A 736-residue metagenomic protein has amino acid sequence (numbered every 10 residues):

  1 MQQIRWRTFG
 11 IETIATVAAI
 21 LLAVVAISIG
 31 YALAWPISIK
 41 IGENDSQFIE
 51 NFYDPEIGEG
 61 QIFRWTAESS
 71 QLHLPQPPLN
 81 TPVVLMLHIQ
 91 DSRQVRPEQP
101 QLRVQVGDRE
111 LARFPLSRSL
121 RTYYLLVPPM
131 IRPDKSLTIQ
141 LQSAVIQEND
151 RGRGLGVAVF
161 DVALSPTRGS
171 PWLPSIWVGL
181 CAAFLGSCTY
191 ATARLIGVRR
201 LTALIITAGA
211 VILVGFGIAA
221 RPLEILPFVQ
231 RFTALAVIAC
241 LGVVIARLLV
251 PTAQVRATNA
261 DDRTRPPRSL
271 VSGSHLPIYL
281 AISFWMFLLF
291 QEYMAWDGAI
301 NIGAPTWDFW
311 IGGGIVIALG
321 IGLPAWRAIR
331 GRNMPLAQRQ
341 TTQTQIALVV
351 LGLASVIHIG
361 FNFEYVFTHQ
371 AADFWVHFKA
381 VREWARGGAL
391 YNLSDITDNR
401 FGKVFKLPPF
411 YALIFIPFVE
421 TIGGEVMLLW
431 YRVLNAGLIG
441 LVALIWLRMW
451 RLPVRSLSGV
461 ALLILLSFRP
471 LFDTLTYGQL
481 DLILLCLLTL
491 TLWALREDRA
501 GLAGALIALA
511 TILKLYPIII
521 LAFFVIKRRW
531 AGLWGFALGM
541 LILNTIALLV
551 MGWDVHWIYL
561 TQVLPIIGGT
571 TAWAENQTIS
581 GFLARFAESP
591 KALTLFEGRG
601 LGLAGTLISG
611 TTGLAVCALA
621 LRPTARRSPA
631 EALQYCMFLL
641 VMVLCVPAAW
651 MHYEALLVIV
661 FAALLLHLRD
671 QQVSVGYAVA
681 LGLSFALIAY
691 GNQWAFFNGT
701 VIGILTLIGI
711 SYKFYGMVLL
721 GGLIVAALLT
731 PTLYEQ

Functional and structural regions predicted by a protein language model:
M1-S28, R200-G209, V237-R256, R263-L288 (+2 more regions): Start-transfer (signal-anchor) and selected internal transmembrane alpha helices of multi-pass inner/ER membrane
T8-P82, Q90-Q99, V145-A193, R200-F228 (+2 more regions): Glycan-recognition and processing domains
P97-R109: Short, surface-exposed beta-strand/strand-loop-strand elements in extracellular ectodomains
W172-R200, A234-L249, I315-V316, G437-G440 (+1 more regions): Selective detector of the "anchor" transmembrane alpha-helix that sits immediately C-terminal
R200-G217, H275-Q291, A461, R626-L644 (+1 more regions): Transmembrane alpha-helix segments characteristic of polytopic inner-membrane glycan-assembly/cell-envelope
Q291-G312, P324-L502, W530-M651: Primarily membrane-embedded glycan-assembly and transfer machineries that use lipid-linked glycans
G501-V525, F638-C645: Membrane-interface alpha helices of multi-pass inner-membrane proteins
A663-Q736: Aromatic-enriched
